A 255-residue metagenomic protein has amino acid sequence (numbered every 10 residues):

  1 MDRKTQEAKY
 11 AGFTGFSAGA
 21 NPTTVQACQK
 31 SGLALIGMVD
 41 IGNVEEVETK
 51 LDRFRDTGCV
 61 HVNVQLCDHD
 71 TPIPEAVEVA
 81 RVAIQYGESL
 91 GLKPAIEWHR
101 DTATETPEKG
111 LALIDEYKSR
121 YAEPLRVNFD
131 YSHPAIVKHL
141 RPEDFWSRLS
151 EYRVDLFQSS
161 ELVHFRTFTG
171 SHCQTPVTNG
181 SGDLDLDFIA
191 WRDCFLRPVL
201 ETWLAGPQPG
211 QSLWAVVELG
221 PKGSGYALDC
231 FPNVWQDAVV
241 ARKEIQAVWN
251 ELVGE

Functional and structural regions predicted by a protein language model:
M1-C59, R242-E255: N-terminal pre-domain/capping segments
M1-D2, G58, P107, L111-L125 (+1 more regions): Histidine-acidic metal/acid-base catalytic patches
T5, K9, V25, Q29 (+9 more regions): A structural alpha-helix within SAM-dependent methyltransferase catalytic domains
F13-Q26, V39-E48, D68-E75, R100-P107 (+2 more regions): Acidic-and-aromatic substrate-binding clefts and catalytic sites of carbohydrate-active enzymes
T14, I96-H99, L149, F231: Residues at structural and domain junctions
F16-G19, K50-R53, V77-V82, S159-F165 (+1 more regions): Short, functional N-terminal and low-complexity linear motifs
S17-G19, I36-D40, V62-Q65, A95-H99 (+4 more regions): A cross-family glycoside hydrolase active-site/sugar-binding cleft signature
A34-R126: Active-site acidic/histidine proton-transfer and metal-coordination neighborhood in alpha/beta enzyme cores
